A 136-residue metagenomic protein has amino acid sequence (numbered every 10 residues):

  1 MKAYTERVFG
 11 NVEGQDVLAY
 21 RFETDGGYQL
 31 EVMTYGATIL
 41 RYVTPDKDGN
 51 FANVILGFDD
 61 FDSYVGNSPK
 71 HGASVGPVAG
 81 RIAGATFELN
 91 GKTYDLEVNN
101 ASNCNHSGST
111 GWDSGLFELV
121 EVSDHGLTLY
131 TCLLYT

Functional and structural regions predicted by a protein language model:
K2-A3: Secondary-structure transition motif
R7-F58, D62, P77, A83-L89 (+1 more regions): Beta-strand-rich N-terminal accessory domains
T24, T131-C132: Hydrophobic residues in beta-strands and at strand termini
Y64-G72: Short, basic/aromatic beta-hairpin or loop at an interaction surface
H71-Y130: An extended acidic
Y135-T136: Conserved small/polar residues in nucleotide/adenosyl-binding loops
